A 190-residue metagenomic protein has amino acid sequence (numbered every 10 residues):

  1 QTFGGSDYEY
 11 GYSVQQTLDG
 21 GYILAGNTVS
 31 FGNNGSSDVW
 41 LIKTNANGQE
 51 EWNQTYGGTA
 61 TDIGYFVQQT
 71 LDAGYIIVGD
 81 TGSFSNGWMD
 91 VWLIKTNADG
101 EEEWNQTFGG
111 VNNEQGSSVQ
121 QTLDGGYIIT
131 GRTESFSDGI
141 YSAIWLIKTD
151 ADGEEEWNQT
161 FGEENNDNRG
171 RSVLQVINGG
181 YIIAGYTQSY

Functional and structural regions predicted by a protein language model:
Q1-Y190: A sequence-level/structural motif corresponding to short, flexible coil/turn segments enriched in small polar residues
